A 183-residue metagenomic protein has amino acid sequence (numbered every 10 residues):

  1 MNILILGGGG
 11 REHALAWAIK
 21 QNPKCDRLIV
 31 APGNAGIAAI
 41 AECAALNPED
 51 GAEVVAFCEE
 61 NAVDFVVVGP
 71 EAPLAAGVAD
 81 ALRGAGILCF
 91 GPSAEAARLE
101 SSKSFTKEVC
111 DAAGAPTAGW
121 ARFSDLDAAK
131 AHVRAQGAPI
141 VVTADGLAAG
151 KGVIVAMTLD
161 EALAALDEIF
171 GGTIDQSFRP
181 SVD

Functional and structural regions predicted by a protein language model:
M1-A94: ATP-binding N-terminal substructure of ATP-dependent carboxylate-amine bond-forming enzymes
G7, F123, I154-T158: Short beta-strand-to-turn element immediately C-terminal to the catalytic PLP-Schiff-base lysine in fold type I
Q21-K24, E59, G84-I87, D111-A115 (+3 more regions): Generic secondary-structure signature for well-ordered alpha-helical cores
A44-P48, R83-G86, K107-V109, G137 (+1 more regions): Short, hinge-like loop/turn segments at secondary-structure boundaries
N47-D50, S102, D125-L126, T158: Acidic/polar helix N-cap motif
F65, P116-A118, A135, P139-V141 (+1 more regions): Conserved ATP-binding module of the ATP-grasp superfamily
P92-G152: A conserved helix-loop-beta module that forms one wall/lid of the active-site cleft in ATP-utilizing catalytic domains
